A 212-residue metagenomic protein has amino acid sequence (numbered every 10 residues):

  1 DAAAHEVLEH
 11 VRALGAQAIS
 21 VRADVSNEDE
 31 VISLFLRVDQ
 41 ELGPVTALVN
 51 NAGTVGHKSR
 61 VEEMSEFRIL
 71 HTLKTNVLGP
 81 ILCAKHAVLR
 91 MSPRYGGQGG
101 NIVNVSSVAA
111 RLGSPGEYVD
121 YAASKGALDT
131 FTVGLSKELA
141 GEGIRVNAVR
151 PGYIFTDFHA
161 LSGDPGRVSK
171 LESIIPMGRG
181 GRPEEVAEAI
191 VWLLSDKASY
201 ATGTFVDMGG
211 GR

Functional and structural regions predicted by a protein language model:
D1, R22-S33, E66, E184: The beta1-alpha1 cofactor-binding region of Rossmann-like NAD(H)/NADP(H)-dependent oxidoreductases
V55-K58, L112, V191, T202-R212: Short C-terminal tail/terminal secondary-structure segment of NAD(P)H-dependent dehydrogenase/reductase domains
S59-V61, S65-L73, L171: Substrate-binding pocket helix/loop in short-chain dehydrogenase/reductase
A84, S124: Active-site helix of classical SDR
L89, P93, K137-G141, S199: Alpha-helical segment proximal to the catalytic Tyr-Lys
S107: Residue(s) in the substrate-gating loop at a strand-loop-helix junction that position the organic substrate next
G141, A148, S169-A201, M208-G210: C-terminal helical subdomain
